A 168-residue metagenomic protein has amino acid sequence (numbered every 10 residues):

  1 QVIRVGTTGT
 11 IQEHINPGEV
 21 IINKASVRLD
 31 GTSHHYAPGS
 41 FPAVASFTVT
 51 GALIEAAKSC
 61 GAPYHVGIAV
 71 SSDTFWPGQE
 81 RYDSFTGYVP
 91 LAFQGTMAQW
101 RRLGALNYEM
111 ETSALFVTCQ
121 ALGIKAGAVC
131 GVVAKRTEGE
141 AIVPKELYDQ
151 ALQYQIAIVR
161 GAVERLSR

Functional and structural regions predicted by a protein language model:
Q1-A52: Metabolite-binding pocket within alpha/beta catalytic cores that recognizes anionic/polar moieties
I11-E13, D30-G31, D73-E80, T137: Short acidic/glycine-rich loop or secondary-structure boundary segments that cap or lie
A43-G104: Active-site rim beta-loop-alpha module in soluble metabolic enzymes
A52-C60, T118, I158-L166: Generic non-transmembrane alpha-helical segments
S113-L147: Zn-dependent metallopeptidase/amidohydrolase metal-coordination segment
R136-R168: His/Asp/Glu-rich mid-to-C-terminal helical/loop segments that flank catalytic regions of hydrolases
